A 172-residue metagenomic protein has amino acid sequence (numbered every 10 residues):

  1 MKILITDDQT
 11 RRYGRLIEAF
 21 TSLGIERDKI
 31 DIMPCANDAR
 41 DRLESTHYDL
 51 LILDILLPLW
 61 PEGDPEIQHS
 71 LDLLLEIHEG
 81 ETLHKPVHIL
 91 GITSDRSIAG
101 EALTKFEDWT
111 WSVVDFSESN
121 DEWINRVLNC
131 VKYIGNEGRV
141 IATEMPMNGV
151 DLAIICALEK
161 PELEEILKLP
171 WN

Functional and structural regions predicted by a protein language model:
M1-R12, L16-F20: Conserved acidic segment of CheY-like receiver
R11, I32-D41, G63-L71: Helix N-cap/capping motif at the beta->alpha junctions
L16-L23, R42, K105: Alpha-helical interaction/dimerization surfaces of two-component signaling modules
I17, D31-L53, P58: Acidic, metal-coordinating helix/loop segments flanking the phosphotransfer/catalytic sites of two-component signaling
L50-P86, S94: Conserved phosphotransfer microenvironments
T93-S97, S117-E118: Short, conserved "switch-loop" micro-motifs in signal-transduction and mechanochemical regulators
E101, K105-F106, D115-V131, G135: C-terminal output helix
N125-N172: Charge-rich interaction segments
